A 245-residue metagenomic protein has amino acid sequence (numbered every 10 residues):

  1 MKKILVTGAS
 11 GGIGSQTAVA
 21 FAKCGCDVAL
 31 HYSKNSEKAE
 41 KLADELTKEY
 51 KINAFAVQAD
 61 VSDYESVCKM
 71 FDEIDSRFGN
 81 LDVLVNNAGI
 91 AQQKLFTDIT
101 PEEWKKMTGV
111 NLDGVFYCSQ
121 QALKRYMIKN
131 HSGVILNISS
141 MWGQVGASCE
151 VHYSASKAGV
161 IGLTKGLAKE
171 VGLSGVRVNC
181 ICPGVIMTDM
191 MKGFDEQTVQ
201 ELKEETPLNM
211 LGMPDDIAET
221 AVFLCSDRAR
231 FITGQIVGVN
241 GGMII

Functional and structural regions predicted by a protein language model:
S10-G12: Conserved glycine-rich cofactor-binding loop
N80, G172, R177, I232-G234: Short, small/polar-rich loop/turn modules that mediate ligand/substrate recognition or access, typified
I90, T97-Y117, L136, Y153 (+1 more regions): Catalytic Tyr-X3-Lys loop
L95-F96, E103-K105, M191, L202: Substrate-binding pocket helix/loop in short-chain dehydrogenase/reductase
S119, S156, T164: Active-site helix of classical SDR
K124, K169-L173, R230: Alpha-helical segment proximal to the catalytic Tyr-Lys
S140: Residue(s) in the substrate-gating loop at a strand-loop-helix junction that position the organic substrate next
P207-I217: A conserved structural motif in NAD(P)-dependent oxidoreductases
